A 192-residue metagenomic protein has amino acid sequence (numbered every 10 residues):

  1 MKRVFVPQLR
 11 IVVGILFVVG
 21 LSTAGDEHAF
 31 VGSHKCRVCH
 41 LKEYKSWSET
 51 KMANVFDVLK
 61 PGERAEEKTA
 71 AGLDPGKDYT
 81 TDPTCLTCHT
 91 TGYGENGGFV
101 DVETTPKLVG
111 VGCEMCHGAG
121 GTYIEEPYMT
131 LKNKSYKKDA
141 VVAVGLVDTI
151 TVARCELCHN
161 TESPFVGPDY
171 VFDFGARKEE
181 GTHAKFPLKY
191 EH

Functional and structural regions predicted by a protein language model:
M1-P7: N-terminal secretory signal peptides that target proteins for export/translocation
Q8-L9, L188: Generic low-complexity segments that are intrinsically disordered, proline-rich and/or Lys/Arg-biased
R10-G20: Bacterial N-terminal signal peptides
S22-G110, E114, G120-T149, D169-H192: Sequence context of c-type cytochrome heme-c attachment sites
D148-V166: A contiguous, mid-protein "functional segment" used to position or interact with cofactors/ions or partner subunits
